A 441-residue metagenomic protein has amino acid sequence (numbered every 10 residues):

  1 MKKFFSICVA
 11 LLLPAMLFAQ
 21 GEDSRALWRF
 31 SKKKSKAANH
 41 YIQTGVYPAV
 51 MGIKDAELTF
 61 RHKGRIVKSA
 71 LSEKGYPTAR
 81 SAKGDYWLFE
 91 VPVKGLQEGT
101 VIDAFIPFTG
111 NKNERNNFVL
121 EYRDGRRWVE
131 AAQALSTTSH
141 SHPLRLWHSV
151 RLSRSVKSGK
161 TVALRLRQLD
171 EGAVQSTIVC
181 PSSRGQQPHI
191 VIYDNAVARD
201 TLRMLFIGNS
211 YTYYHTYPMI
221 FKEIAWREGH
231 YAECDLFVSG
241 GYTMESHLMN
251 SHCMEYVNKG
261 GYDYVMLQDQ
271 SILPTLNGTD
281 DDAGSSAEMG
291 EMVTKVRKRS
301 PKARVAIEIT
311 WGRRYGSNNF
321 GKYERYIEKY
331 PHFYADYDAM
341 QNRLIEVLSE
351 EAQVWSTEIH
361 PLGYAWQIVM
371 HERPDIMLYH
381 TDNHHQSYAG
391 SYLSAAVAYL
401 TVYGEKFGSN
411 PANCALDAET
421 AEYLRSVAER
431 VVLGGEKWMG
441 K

Functional and structural regions predicted by a protein language model:
M1-D23: Bacterial Sec-dependent N-terminal signal peptides
Q20-I53: Extracellular carbohydrate-recognition regions
K32-K34, W128, A132-A196: Terminal, low-complexity interaction segments
M51-E98: Surface-exposed, low-complexity/disordered Ser/Thr/Gly/Pro/Asn-rich loops and linkers
G95-E98, F108-N116: Extended, low-complexity, turn-rich repeat/linker tracts enriched in Gly/Pro/Ser/Thr and Asp/Glu that occur
D200, W355, L378, D382-A389 (+1 more regions): Conserved catalytic region of serine esterases and O-acyltransferases that act on ester linkages in lipids
R203-L205, Y211-K295, P301: Conserved SGNH/GDSL esterase-like catalytic core that processes O-acyl groups on lipids and polysaccharides
Y256-H384: Alpha-helical cap/lid subdomain in secreted, periplasmic, or secretory-pathway luminal O-acyl-processing enzymes
